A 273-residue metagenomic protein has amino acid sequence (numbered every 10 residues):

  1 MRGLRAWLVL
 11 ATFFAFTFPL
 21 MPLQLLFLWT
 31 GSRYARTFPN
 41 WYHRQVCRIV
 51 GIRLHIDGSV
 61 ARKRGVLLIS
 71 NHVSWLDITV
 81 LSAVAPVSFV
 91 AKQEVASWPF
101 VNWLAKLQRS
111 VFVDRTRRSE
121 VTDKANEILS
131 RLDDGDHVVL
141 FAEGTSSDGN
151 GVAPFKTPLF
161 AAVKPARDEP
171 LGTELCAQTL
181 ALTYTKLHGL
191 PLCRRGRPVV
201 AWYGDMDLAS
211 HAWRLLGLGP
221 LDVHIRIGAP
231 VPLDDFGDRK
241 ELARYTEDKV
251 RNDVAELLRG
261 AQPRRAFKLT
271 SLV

Functional and structural regions predicted by a protein language model:
M1-H55, T270-V273: N-terminal membrane-anchoring alpha-helices
L20-A35, N40, C47-I49, R64-R118 (+1 more regions): Catalytic core of membrane glycerolipid acyltransferases/transacylases, capturing the structured, soluble-facing
G65-L67, K124-E127: Membrane-proximal, non-transmembrane interface segments of integral membrane proteins
G65-L67, S110, H137-F141, C176 (+1 more regions): Residue-level preference for the first positions of well-ordered beta-strands
V101-N102, G149-G237, Y245, P263-F267: A cross-family acyltransferase "interaction/gating" segment
S110-R117, D148, G196-V199: Surface-exposed cleft-lining segments at the edges of enzyme active sites
V121, I128-F155: Soluble extracytoplasmic domains of inner/organellar membrane proteins
K240, Y245, V254-V273: Cytosolic-facing loops and C-terminal tails of multi-pass membrane proteins
